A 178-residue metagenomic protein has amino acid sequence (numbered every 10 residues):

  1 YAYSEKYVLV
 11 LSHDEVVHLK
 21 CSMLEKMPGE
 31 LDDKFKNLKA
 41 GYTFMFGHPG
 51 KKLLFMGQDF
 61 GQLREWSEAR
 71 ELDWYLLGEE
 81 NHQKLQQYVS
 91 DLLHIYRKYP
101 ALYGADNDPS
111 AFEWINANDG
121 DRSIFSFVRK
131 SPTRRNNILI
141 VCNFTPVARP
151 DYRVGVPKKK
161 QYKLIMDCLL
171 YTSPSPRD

Functional and structural regions predicted by a protein language model:
Y1-G61, E65-S67, R97, D106-N107 (+1 more regions): Conserved alpha/beta catalytic core and glycan-binding cleft of carbohydrate-active enzymes
P28, F35, Y75-H82: Active-site oxyanion-binding pockets that recognize sulfate/phosphate
W66-L76: Active-site His/acidic residue clusters
Y75, T145, L169-Y171: Intrinsic disorder/low-complexity detector
L77-F112: Aromatic- and carboxylate-lined catalytic core of secreted/periplasmic carbohydrate-active enzymes
Y171-D178: Conserved small/polar residues in nucleotide/adenosyl-binding loops
